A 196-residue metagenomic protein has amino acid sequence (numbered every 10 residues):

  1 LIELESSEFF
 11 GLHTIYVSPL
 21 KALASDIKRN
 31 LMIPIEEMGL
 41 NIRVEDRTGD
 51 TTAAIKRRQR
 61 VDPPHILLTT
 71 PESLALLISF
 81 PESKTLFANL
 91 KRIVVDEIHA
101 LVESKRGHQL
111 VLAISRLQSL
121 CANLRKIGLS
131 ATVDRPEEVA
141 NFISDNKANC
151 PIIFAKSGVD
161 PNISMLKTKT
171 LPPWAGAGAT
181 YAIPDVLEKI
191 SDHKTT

Functional and structural regions predicted by a protein language model:
L1-I27, G39-L40, L120-N123: Conserved SF1/SF2 helicase motif Ia
S6, G49-K91, V102: Conserved helix/coil segment N-terminal to the catalytic DExD/H
L12-I33, S73, A131-P136: Conserved Walker A/P-loop ATP-binding site and its immediately adjacent core in helicase/helicase-like ATPase domains
H13-I15, R43, P63-I66, E72 (+3 more regions): Loop/turn-to-beta-strand initiation segments
L23-D26, A53-R57, A75-L77, V102-S104 (+2 more regions): Switch/connector loops and helix/strand junctions flanking conserved nucleotide-binding motifs in nucleotide-processing
L23-T48, N141-K147: Conserved helix-turn-beta segment of the N-terminal RecA-like "Helicase ATP-binding" lobe in SF1/SF2 helicases
E72-A75, P81-C121, R125-K126: SF2 helicase catalytic motif II
S115, R125-T196: Conserved interdomain linker/interface between the two RecA-like ATPase lobes of SF2 helicase motors
